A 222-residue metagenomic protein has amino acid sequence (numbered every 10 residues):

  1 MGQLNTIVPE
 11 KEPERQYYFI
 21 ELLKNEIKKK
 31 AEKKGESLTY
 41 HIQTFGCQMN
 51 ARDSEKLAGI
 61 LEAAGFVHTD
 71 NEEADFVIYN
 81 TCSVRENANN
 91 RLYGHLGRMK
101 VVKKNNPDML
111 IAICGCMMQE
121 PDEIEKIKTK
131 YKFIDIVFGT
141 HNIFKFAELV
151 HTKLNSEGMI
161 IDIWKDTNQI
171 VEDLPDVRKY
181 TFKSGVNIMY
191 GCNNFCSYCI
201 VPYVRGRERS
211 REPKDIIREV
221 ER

Functional and structural regions predicted by a protein language model:
M1-R222: Proteins enriched for Cys/Gly/acidic motifs involved in redox and nucleic-acid/cofactor modification
